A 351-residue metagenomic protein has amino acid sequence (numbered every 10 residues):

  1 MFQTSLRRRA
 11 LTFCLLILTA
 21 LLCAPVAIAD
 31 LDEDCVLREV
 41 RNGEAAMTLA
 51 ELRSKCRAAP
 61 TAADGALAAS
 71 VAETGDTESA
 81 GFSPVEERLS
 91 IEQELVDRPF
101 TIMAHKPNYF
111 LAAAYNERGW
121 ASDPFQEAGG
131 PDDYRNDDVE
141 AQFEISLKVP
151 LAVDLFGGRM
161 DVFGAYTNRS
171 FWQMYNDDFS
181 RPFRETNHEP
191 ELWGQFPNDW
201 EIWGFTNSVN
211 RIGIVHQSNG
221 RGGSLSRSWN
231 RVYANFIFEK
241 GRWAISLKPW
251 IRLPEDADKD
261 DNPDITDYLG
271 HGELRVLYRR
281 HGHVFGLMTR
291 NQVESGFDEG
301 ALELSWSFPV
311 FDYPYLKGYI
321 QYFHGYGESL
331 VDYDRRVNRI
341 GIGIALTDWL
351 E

Functional and structural regions predicted by a protein language model:
M1-R8: N-terminal secretory signal peptides that target proteins for export/translocation
C23-A24: N-terminal signal peptide c-region/cleavage motif recognized by signal peptidases
A27-A29: Boundary at the C-terminal end of the N-terminal hydrophobic targeting segment
L31-R41: Secreted, propeptide-processed cysteine-rich mini-domains
V40, E44, L49-D178, T186-P190: Outer-membrane beta-barrel initiation region
E117-G130, D137-D138, A152-R279, T289-N291 (+3 more regions): Outer-membrane pore/translocation modules
H271-S329, D348: Long, repeat-rich segments with strong aromatic
V337-E351: Outer-membrane beta-barrel "beta-signal"
